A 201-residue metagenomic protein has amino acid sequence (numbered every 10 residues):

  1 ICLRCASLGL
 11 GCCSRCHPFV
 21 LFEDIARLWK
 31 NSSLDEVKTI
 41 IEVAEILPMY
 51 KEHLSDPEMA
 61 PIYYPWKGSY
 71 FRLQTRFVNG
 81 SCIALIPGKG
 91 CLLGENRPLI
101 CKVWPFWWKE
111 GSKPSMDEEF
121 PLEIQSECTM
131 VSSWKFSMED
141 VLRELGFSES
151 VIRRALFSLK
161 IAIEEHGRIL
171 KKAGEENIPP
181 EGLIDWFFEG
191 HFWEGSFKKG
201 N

Functional and structural regions predicted by a protein language model:
I1-N201: Short loop/turn segments that flank or connect secondary-structure elements
